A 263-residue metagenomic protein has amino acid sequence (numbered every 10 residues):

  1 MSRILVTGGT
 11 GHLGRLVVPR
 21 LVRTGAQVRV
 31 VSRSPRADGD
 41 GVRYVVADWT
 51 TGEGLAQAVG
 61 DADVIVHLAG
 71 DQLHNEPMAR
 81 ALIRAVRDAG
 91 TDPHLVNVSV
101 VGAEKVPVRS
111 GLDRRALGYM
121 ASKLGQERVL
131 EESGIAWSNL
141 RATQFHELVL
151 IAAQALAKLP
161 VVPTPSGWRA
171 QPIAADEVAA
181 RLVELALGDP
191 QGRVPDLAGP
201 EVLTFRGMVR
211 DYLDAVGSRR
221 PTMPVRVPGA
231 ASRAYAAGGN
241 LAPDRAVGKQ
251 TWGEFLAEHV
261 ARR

Functional and structural regions predicted by a protein language model:
S2, T10-G11, D176-R263: Mid/C-terminal beta-alpha module of Rossmann-like enzyme folds, strongest in SDR-family dehydrogenases/epimerases
S2-A26: N-terminal Rossmann NAD(P)H-binding glycine-rich loop of SDR-like oxidoreductase domains
T7, V31, L68-A69, L95-V101 (+1 more regions): SDR active-site strand-loop-helix element
V30-P35, D48-W49: N-terminal Rossmann-fold cofactor-binding loop
R43-V45, G52, A56-L95, K123-E132: NAD(P)-cofactor binding segment of oxidoreductase domains
S99, D113, G125-L148, Q154: Conserved beta-loop-beta element that borders a ligand/cofactor-binding pocket
R115, T143, T164-A175, A198-E201: Glycine-rich "substrate-gating" loop/helix at the edge of Rossmann-like oxidoreductase active sites
I151-I173, E177, D189: A conserved pocket-lining segment of Rossmann-fold NAD(P)-dependent short-chain dehydrogenase/reductase
